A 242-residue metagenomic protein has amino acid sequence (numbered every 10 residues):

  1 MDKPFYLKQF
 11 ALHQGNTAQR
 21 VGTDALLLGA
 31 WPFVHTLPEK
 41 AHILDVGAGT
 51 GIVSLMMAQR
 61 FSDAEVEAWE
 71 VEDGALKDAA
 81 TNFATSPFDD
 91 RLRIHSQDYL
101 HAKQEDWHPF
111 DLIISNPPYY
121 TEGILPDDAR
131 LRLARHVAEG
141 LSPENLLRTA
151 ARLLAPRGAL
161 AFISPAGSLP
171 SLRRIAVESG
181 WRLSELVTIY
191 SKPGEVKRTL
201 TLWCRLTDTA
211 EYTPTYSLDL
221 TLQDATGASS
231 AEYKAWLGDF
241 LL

Functional and structural regions predicted by a protein language model:
M1-H35: Class I SAM-dependent transferase core
M1-P4, P38-E39, T209, L242: Short, low-complexity, intrinsically disordered N-terminal peptides in bacterial proteins
Y6, L37, F88, V177-G180: Short, structurally constrained coil/turn elements that cap an alpha-helix or connect an alpha-helix to the following
H13, E67, R93-H95, S184-V187: General small-molecule cofactor/ligand-binding pocket signal
N16, D98, V187-Y190, T207 (+1 more regions): Residues at the C-termini of beta-strands that transition into short coil/loop
A18-Q19, L26, D73, Y99-L202: S-adenosylmethionine
D24, A30-W107, L112-P126: Conserved SAM/SAH cofactor-binding pocket of Class I
E195-L242: SAM/dcSAM-binding transferase cores
